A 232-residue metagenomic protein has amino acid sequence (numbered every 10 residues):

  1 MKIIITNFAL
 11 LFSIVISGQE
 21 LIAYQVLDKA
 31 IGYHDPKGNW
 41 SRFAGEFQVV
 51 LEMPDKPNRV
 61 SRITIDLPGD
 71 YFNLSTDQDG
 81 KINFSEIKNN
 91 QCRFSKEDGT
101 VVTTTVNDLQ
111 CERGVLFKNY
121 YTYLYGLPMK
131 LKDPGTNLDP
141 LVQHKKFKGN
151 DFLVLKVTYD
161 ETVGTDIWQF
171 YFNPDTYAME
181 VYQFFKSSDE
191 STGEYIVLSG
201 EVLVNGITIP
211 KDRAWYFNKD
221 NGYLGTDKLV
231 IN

Functional and structural regions predicted by a protein language model:
M1-A23: Bacterial Sec-dependent N-terminal signal peptides
E20-V26, F94-D166, D189-T192: Flexible, processing/modification-adjacent segments and terminal tails in exported/periplasmic/extracellular proteins
I31-V101, G135-T136, L141-Q143: N-terminal mature ectodomain segment of secretory-pathway/periplasmic proteins
V50-E52, V60-S61, Y71-N73, Q78-K81 (+5 more regions): Intrinsically disordered, low-complexity segments enriched in polar/charged residues with Gly/Pro, especially when
R59, G99-K118, G200-D220: Short flexible/disordered coil segments
N83-F94, T104-C111, Y223-N232: Catalytic loop of the DD-peptidase/beta-lactamase superfamily, centered on the K-T-G motif and neighboring
K146-N232: Gly/Pro-enriched, hydrophobic low-complexity segments that function as extracytoplasmic propeptides/linkers
